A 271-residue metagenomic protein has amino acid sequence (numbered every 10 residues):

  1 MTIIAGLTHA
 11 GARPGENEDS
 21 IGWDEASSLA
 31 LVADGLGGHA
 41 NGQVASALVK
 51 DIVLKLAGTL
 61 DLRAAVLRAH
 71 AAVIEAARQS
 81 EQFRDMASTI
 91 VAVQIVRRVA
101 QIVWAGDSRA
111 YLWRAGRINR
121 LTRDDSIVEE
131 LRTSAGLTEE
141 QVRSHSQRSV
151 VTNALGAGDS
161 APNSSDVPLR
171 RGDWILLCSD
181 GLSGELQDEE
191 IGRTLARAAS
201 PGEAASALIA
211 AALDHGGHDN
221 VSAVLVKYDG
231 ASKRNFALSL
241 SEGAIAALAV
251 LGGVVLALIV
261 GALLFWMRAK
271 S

Functional and structural regions predicted by a protein language model:
M1-S271: PP2C/PPM-type serine/threonine phosphatase catalytic domain
